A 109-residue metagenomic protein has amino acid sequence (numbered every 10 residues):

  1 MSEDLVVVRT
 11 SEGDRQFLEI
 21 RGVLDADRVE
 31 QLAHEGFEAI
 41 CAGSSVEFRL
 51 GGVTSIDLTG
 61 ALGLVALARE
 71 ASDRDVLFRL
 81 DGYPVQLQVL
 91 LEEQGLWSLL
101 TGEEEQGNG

Functional and structural regions predicted by a protein language model:
M1-T59, G63-G109: STAS-like cytosolic regulatory interaction modules
